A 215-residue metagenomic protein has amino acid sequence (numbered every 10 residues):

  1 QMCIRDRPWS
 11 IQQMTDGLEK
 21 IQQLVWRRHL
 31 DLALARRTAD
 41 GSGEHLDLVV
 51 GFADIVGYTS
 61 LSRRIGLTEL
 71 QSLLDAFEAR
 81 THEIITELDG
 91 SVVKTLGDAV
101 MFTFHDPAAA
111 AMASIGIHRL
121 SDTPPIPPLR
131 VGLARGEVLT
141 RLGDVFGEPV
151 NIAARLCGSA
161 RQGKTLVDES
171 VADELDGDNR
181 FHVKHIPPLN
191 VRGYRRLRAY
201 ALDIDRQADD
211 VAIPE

Functional and structural regions predicted by a protein language model:
M2-I4: Short, small-residue-biased leader/transition segments that mark boundaries at the very start of proteins
W9-L34: Structured, non-catalytic alpha/beta "coupling" segments that mediate domain-domain communication and provide generic
L24, R28, I117-L120, R141 (+2 more regions): Conserved, well-folded catalytic cores of nucleic-acid-processing and energy-transducing macromolecular machines
L24-D31, D40-G43, A53: Charged, alpha-helical coiled-coil and linker scaffolds that mediate dimerization/oligomerization and interdomain
S42-A113: Catalytic NTP-binding/metal-coordinating core of nucleotidyl cyclase/transferase enzymes
D75-D89, M101-V131, R135-E137, E148 (+1 more regions): Alpha-helical scaffold within the catalytic cores of cyclic-nucleotide enzymes
G163-E215: Cytosolic regulatory/linker segments at or just downstream of nucleotide-handling modules in signal-transduction
